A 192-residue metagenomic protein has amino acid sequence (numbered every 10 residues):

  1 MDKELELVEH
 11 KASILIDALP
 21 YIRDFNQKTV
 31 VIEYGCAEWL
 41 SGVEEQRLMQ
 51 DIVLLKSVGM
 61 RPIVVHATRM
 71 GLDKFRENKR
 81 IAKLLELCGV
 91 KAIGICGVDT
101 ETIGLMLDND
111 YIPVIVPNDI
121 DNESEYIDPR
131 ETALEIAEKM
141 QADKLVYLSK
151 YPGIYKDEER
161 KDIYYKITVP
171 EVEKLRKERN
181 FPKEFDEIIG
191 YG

Functional and structural regions predicted by a protein language model:
M1-I63: N-terminal glycine-/serine-/threonine-rich phosphate-binding loop
T29-E33, I63, I112-P117, D121-N122 (+1 more regions): Structural motif
E45, D51, V58-R61, V65-K83 (+3 more regions): Active-site catalytic microenvironments in core metabolic enzymes, especially phosphate/sugar-handling
M49-I52, I103, A133-L134: Generic hydrophobic/aromatic pocket-lining and core-packing "Φ" positions
L54-V58, E135-D143: Alpha-helix C-terminal capping segments
G71-I120: Ligand-binding beta-strand-loop-alpha-helix segment within the catalytic cores of soluble metabolic enzymes
E77-E86, P117-L134, I163-G192: Polyanion-binding loop/helix "lid" in catalytic or ligand-binding cores
M140-E158: Glycine-rich phosphate/pyrophosphate-binding loops and their adjacent beta-strand/loop elements at enzyme active sites
